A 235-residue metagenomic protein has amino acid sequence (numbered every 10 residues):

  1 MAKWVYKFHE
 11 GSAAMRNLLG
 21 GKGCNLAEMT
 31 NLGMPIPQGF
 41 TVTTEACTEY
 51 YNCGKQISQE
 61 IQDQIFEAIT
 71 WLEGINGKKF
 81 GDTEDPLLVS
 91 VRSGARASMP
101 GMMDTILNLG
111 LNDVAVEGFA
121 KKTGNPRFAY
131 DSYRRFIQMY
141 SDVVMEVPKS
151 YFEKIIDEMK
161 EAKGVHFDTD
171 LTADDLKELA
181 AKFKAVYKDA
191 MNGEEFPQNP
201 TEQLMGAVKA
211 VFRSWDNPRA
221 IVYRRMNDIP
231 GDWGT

Functional and structural regions predicted by a protein language model:
M1-T235: Nucleotide/phosphate-binding sheet-loop regions of phosphoryl- and nucleotidyl-transfer enzymes
